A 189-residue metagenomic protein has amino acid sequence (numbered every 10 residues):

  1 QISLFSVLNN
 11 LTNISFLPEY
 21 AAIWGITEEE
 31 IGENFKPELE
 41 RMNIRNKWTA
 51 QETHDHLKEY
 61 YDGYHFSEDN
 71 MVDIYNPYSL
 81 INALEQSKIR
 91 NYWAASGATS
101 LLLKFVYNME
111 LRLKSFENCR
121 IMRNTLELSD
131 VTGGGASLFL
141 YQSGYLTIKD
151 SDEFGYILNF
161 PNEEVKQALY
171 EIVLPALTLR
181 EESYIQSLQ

Functional and structural regions predicted by a protein language model:
Q1-Q189: Phosphate-binding site recognition
